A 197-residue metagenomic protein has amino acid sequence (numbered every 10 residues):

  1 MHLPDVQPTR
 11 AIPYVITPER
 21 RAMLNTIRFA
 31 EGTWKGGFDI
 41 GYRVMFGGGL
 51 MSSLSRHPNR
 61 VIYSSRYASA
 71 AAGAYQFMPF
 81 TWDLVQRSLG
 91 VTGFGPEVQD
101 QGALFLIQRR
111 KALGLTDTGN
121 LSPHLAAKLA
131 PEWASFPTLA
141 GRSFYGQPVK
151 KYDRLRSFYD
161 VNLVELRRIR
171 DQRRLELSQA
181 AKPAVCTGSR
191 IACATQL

Functional and structural regions predicted by a protein language model:
M1-L89, G102-L197: Cell-wall polysaccharide-cleaving catalytic domain and substrate-binding groove, primarily in peptidoglycan/chitin
V91-D100: Active-site metal-coordination segments of metallo-dependent hydrolases
